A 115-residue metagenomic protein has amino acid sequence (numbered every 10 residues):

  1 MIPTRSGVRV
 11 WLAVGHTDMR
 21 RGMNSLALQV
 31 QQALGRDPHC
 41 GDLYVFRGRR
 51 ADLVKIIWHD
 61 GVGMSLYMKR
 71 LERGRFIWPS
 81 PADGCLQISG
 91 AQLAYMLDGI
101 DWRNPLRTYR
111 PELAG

Functional and structural regions predicted by a protein language model:
M1-G115: Polybasic/polar functional segments that serve as interface/processing modules
